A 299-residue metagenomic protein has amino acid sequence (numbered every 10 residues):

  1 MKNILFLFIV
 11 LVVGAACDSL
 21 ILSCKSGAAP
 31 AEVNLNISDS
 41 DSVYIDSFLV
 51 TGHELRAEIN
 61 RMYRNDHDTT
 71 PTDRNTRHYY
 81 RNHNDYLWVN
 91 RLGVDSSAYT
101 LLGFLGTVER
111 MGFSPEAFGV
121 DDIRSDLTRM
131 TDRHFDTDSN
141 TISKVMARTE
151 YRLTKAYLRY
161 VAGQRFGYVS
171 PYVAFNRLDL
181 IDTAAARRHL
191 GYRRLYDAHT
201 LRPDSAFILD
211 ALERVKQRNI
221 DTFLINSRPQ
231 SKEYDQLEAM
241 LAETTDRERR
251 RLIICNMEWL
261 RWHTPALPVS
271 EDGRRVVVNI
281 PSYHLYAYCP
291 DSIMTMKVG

Functional and structural regions predicted by a protein language model:
M1-L35: Bacterial Sec-dependent N-terminal signal peptides
C24-G299: Auxiliary tRNA-acceptor-end handling modules of aminoacyl-tRNA synthetases
